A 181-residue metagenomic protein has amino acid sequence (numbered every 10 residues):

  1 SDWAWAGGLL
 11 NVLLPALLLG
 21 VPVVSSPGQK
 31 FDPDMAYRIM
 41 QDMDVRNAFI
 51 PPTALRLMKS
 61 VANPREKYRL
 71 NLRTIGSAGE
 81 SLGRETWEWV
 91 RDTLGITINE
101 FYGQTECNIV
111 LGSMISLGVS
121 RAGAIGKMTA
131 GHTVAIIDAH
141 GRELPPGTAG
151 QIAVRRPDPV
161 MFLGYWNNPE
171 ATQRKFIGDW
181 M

Functional and structural regions predicted by a protein language model:
S1, S25-P27, G76-A78, I137-A139 (+3 more regions): Thr-Gly-centered strand-to-loop micro-motif
W3-R46, L57, V61: Conserved AMP-binding/adenylation subdomain of ANL enzymes
L18, V45-I50, K59-S120, T133: Gly/Ser/Thr-rich phosphate-binding loop
T53-R56, E80-S81, P157-V160: Alpha-helix/helix-capping structural signal
R56, E88, G123, E170: Active-site phosphate/pyrophosphate- and oxyanion-stabilizing loops and adjacent acidic/basic residues in soluble
R121, A135-R155: Conserved beta-loop-beta connector loops within the AMP-binding
A122-T129, E143, K175-G178: Short Gly/Pro-enriched turn/cap motifs at secondary-structure boundaries
P145-G147, A153-M181: Conserved ATP-binding/catalytic segment of the ANL
